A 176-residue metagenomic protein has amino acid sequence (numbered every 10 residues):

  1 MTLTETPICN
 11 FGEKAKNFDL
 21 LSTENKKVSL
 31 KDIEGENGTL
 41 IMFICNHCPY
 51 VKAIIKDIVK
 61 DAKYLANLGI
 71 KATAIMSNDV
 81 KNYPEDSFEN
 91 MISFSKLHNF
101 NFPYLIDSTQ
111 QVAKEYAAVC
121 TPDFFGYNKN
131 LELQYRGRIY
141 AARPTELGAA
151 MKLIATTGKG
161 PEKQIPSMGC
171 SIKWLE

Functional and structural regions predicted by a protein language model:
M1-Q164, W174-E176: Chalcogenol-based redox active-site neighborhoods
